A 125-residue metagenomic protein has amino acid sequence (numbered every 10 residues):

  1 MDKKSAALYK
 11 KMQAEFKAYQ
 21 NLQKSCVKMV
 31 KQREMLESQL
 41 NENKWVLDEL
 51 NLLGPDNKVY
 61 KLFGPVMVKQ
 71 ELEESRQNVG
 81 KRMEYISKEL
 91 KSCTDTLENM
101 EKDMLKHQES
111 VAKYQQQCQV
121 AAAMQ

Functional and structural regions predicted by a protein language model:
M1-S5, L72-S75, M124: Extended, EK/Q-rich alpha-helical coiled-coil segments that serve as long dimerization/scaffolding arms in large
M1-V27: Short, charge-rich amphipathic alpha-helices with coiled-coil/heptad character
C26-Q32, L90-M104: Long, charged amphipathic alpha-helices with heptad-repeat/coiled-coil character
D48-E74: Short coil/loop "hinge" linkers that interrupt or connect long alpha-helical coiled-coils or helical hairpins
P65-S92: Mid-chain, well-packed structural core segment of small domains
D95-Q125: Non-transmembrane, heptad-repeat alpha-helical coiled-coil rod segments that act as dimerization/spacing scaffolds
